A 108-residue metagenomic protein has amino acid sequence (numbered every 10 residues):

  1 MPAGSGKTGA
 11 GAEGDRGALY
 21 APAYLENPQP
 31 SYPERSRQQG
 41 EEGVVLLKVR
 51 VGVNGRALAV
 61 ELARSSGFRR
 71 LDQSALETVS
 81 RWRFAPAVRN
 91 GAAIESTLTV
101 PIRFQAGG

Functional and structural regions predicted by a protein language model:
M1-Q39, L46, R64, E77-R83 (+2 more regions): Acidic, low-complexity proline/glycine/alanine-rich linker and hinge segments
G40-G43, G91-E95: Short, glycine-/polar-rich solvent-exposed loops and beta-turns at beta-strand/coil boundaries
V49-V51, F104: Hydrophobic beta-strand positions in extracellular immunoglobulin-like domains
V51-A57, V88: Short, acidic, Ser/Thr-enriched surface-loop or helix-capping motifs
A59-G67: A short, conserved beta-strand element enriched in hydrophobic/aromatic residues
R69-L76: A short, polar/charged loop-to-alpha-helix boundary motif
N90, V100-P101: Recognition helices and adjacent regulatory flanks at domain boundaries
